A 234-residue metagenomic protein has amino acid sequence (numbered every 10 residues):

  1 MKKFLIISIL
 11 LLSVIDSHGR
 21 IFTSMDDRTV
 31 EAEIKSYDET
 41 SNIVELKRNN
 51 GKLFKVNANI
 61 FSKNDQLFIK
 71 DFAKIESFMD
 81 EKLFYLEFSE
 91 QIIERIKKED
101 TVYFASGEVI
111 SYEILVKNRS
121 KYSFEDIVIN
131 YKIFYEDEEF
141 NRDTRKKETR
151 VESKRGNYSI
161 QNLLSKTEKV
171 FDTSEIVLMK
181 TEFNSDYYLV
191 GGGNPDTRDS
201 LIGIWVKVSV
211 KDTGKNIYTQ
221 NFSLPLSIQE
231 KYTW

Functional and structural regions predicted by a protein language model:
F4-S13: Sec-dependent N-terminal signal peptides
S17-N130, Y135-R150, N157, N194-G203: Compositionally biased alpha-helical segments
F61-D71, D137, S159-T167, P225-W234: Short, surface-exposed linear segments at secondary-structure transitions and domain or protein termini
R119-E125, N162-E168, V210-T213: A short, structured loop/turn motif at beta-sheet edges
R150-Y158, I202-W205, K211-W234: Short beta-strand elements
N157-N184: Solvent-exposed, conformationally flexible loop/turn segments
E175-W205: Eukaryote-biased detector of low-complexity, proline/serine/threonine-rich segments and adjacent exposed loops
